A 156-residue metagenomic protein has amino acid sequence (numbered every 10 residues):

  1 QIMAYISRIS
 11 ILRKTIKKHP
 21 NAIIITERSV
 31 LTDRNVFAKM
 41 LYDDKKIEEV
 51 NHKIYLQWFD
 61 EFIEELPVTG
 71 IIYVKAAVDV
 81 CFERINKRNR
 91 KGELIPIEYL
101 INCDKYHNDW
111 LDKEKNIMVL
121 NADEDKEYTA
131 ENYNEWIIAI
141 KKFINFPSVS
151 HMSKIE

Functional and structural regions predicted by a protein language model:
Q1-Q57: ATP-dependent small-molecule kinase phosphotransfer cores that center on conserved nucleotide phosphate-binding segments
R8-T15, F59, H107, W136 (+1 more regions): Generic hydrophobic alpha-helical segments
I11-H19, F62, W110, E114 (+1 more regions): Hydrophobic helix-cap positions at the C-terminus of alpha-helices in RecA-like/P-loop ATPase nucleotide-binding cores
P20-A22, P67-T69, K115-N116: Short coil/turn segments at beta-strand junctions that form active-site/ligand-binding loops
T26, G70-I72, M118-L120: Hydrophobic/aromatic beta-strand patches that form the interior of the parallel beta-sheet core in alpha/beta enzyme
V30-D33, A77-D79, E124-E127: Short, solvent-exposed loop/turn segments at secondary-structure junctions
N35-Y106: A glycine- and Lys/Arg-enriched "phosphate-lid" helix/loop adjacent to the NTP-binding pocket of small-molecule kinases
F82-E156: NTP-dependent small-molecule kinase module
